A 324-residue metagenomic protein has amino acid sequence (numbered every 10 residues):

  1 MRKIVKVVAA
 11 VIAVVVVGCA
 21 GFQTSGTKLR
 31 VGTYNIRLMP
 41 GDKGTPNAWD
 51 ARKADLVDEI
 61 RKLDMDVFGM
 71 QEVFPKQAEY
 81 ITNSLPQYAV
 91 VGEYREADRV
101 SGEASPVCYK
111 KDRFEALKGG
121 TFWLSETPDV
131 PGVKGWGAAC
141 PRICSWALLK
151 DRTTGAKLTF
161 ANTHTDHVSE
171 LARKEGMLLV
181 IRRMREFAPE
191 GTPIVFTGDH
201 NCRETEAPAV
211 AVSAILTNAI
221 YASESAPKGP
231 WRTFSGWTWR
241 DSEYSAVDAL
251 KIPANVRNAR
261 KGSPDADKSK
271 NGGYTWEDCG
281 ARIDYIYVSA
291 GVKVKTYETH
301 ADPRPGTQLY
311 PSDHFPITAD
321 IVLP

Functional and structural regions predicted by a protein language model:
M1-V8: Bacterial N-terminal signal peptides that target proteins for export
I4, V15-S84, A97-E103, L178 (+1 more regions): N-terminal, active-site-proximal structural segment of metallo-dependent hydrolase catalytic domains
L29, D66-V67, L158, P193-V195 (+2 more regions): Short, Asp-centered acidic motifs that coordinate Mg2+ and/or phosphate in catalytic or ligand-binding sites
T33-A54, W123-C140, D166: Acidic/histidine-rich helix-loop elements that form or flank divalent-metal/phosphate-binding sites at the catalytic
N35-I36, T163-T165, G198-H200, F315: Active-site metal-binding loops of divalent metal-dependent hydrolases
V67-A161, T165: Structured beta-strand-rich core segments of catalytic domains in phosphoester-bond hydrolases
P141-A161, E170-S213: His/acidic metal-ligating clusters that form di-metal
L171, R185-I194, C202-P324: Metal-dependent phosphoester-hydrolase catalytic domains
